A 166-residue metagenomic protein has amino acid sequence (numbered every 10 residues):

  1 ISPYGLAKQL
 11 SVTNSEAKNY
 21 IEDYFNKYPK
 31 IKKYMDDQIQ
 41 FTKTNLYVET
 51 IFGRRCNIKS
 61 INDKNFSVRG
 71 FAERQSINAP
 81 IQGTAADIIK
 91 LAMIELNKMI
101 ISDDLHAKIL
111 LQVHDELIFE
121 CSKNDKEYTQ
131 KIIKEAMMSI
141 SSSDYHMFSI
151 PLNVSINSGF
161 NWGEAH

Functional and structural regions predicted by a protein language model:
I1-H166: Conserved catalytic core of nucleotide polymerization and phosphodiester-bond processing enzymes
